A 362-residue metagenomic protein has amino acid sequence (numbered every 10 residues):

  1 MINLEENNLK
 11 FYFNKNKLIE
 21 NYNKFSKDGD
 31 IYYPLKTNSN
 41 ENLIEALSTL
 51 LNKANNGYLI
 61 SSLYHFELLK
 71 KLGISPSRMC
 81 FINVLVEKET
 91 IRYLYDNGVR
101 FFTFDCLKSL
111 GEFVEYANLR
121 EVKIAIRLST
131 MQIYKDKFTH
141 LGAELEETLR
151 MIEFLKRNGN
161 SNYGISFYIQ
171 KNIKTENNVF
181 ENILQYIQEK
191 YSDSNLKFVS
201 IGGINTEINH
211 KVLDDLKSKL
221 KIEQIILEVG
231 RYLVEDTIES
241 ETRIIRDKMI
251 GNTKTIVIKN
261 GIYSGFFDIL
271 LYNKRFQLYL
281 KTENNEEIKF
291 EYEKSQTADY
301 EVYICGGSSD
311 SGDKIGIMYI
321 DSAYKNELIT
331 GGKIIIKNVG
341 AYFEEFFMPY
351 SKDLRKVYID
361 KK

Functional and structural regions predicted by a protein language model:
M1-V122, I126, I152, K156-S161 (+3 more regions): A charged N-terminal "starter" segment
E6, T130-G251, D321, S351: Active-site loop/helix belt of alpha/beta enzymes
F13-E20, N38, K108, E146 (+6 more regions): Conserved active-site and cofactor/substrate-binding residues in soluble primary-metabolism enzymes
P34, A125-S129, S166-Y168, S200-G202 (+2 more regions): Short beta-strand segments
T37-S39, Y64-H65, L85-V86, C106-K108 (+6 more regions): Active-site-proximal loop/turn and secondary-structure-junction residues that shape catalytic pockets, frequently
I44-E45, K71, I91-D96, V114-Y116 (+4 more regions): Short acidic, glycine/serine/threonine-rich loops at helix termini
S75-M79, G98-F104, V122-I126, S161-K171 (+6 more regions): Noncatalytic linker/hinge segments flanking ATPase motor cores
L227-K362: Charged (often Lys/Glu-rich) extended helix/loop segments that serve as interaction or gating elements
